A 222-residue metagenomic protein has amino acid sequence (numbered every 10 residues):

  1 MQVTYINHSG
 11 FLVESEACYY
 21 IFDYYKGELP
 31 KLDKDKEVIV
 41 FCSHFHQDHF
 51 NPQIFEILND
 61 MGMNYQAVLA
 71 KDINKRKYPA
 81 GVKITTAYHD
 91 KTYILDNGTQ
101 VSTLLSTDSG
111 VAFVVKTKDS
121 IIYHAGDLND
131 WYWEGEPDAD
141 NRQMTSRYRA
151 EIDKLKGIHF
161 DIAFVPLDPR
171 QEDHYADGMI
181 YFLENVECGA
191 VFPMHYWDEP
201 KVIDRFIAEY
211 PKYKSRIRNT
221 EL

Functional and structural regions predicted by a protein language model:
M1-D35, V82-H159, E221-L222: Core dinuclear metal-dependent hydrolase active-site scaffold
M1-S9, K77-I94, S109, Y175-L222: Binuclear metal-ion centers of metallo-dependent hydrolases, dominated by the metallo-beta-lactamase
I21-F22, F41, I122-A125, F164 (+1 more regions): Structural motif
K26-K75, D153-F164: Active-site metal-binding motif and surrounding structural segment of the metallo-beta-lactamase
G27-P30, H46-F50, I73-K77, K91-Y93 (+4 more regions): Active-site environment of divalent metal-dependent phosphoester hydrolases
V40, E56-D60, D140-Q143, I180-L183 (+1 more regions): Glycine-rich, phosphate-binding/catalytic loops in enzymes
V68-K71, L104, A125, P193-M194 (+1 more regions): Generic beta-sheet signal
R147-K154, E172-Y181: A short, acidic, amphipathic alpha-helical segment used as a generic capping/interface helix at domain edges
